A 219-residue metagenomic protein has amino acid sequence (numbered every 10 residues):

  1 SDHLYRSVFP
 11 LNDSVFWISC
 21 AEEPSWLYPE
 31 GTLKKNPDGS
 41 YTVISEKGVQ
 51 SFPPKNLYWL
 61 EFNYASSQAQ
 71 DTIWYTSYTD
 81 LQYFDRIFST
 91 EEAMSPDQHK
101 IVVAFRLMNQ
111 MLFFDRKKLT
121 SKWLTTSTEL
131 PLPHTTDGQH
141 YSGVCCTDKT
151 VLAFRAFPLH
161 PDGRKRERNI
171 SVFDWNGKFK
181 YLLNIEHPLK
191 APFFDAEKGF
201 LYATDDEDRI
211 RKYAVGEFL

Functional and structural regions predicted by a protein language model:
S1, S66-F88, T120-G138, H187: Surface-exposed loop and turn segments in beta-propeller and other repeat-based domains that flank or scaffold
S1-D13, S19-G39, I44-G48, F52: Asp-box/WD-like beta-propeller blade repeats and closely related beta-sheet repeat scaffolds
Y5-D13, R86-Q98, H140-T147, F193-D195: Structural signature of eukaryotic scaffold interfaces centered on beta-propeller domains
E23-L27, G48-F52, M108-Q110, P158-P161 (+1 more regions): Short glycine/acidic-enriched loop and turn motifs that connect beta-strands
P53-S66, R166-G177: Beta-propeller blade signature
N63-S67, D115-L119, D174-N176, G216-F218: Short loop/turn segments that connect beta-strands within beta-propeller blades
L130-T135, W175-D195: Conserved blade-ending motifs and adjacent loop-strand segments that build the rim/top face of beta-propeller domains
T136-V172: Loop/turn-rich, solvent-exposed surfaces of beta-rich toroidal or solenoidal domains
